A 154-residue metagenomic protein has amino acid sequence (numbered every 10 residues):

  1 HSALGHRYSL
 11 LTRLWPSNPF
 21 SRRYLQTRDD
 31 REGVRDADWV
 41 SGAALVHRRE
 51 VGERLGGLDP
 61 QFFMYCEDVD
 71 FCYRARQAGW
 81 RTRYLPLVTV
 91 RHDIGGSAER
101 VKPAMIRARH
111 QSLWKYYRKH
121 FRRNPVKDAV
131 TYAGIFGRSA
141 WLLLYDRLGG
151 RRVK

Functional and structural regions predicted by a protein language model:
H1, G5, D59, C66 (+1 more regions): Residues at alpha-helix boundaries and short interhelical turns
H1, G57, I94-S97: Glycine-centered small-residue hotspots that permit tight backbone geometry or close packing
H1-L55: Acidic/His-rich active-site region of diverse nucleotide-sugar glycosyltransferases
L4-L25, V130-K154: Membrane-proximal basic amphipathic "stem/tether" segments
R35-A37, A43-L45, R49-F63, V69-R91: Catalytic donor-sugar/metal-binding loop of nucleotide-sugar-dependent glycosyltransferases
M64-Y65, I106: Short, conserved glycine- and acidic-residue-centered signature motifs in active-site or ligand-binding loops
D70-R152: Active-site-adjacent helix/loop segment of glycosyltransferases that harbors family-specific signature motifs
